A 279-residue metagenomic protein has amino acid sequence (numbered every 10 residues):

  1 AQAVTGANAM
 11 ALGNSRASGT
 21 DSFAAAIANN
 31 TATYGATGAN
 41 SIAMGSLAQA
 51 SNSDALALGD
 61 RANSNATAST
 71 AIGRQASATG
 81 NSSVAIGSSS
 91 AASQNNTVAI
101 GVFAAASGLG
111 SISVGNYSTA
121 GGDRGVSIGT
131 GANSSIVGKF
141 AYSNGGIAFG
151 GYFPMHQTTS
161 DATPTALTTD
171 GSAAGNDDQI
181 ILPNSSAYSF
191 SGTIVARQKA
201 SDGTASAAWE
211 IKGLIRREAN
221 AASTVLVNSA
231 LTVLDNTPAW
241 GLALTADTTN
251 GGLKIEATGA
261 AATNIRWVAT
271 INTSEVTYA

Functional and structural regions predicted by a protein language model:
A1-S172: Glycine- and small/polar-enriched repetitive beta-structure motifs of secreted/surface proteins
A17, A92, R217, A246-T248: Generic beta-strand structural signal
A148-Y188, V195-A208, N220-N264, T277-A279: Surface-exposed ligand/attachment interfaces on beta-rich extracellular proteins
W209-I215: Compact beta-sheet-dominated globular domain cores
T263-I271: Edge beta-strands of jelly-roll/beta-sandwich modules across compartments, strongly enriched in secreted/luminal
